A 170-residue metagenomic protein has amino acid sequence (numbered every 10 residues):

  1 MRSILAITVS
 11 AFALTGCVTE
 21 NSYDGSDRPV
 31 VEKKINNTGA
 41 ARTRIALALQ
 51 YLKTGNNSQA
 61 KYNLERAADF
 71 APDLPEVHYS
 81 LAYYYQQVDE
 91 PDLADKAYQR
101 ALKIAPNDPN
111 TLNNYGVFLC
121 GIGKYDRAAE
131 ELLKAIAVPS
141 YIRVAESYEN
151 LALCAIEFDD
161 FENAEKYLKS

Functional and structural regions predicted by a protein language model:
A11-N36: Bacterial Sec signal peptide processing site at the extreme N-terminus
N36, F70, I104-A105, V138-S140: Structural marker of alpha-solenoid helical repeat scaffolds
A46, S80, N114, Y148-N150: Canonical tetratricopeptide repeat
K53, Q87-V88, G121-I122, E157-F158: Register position in tetratricopeptide repeats
V77, T111, F118, A145-S147: TPR alpha-solenoid repeat register
